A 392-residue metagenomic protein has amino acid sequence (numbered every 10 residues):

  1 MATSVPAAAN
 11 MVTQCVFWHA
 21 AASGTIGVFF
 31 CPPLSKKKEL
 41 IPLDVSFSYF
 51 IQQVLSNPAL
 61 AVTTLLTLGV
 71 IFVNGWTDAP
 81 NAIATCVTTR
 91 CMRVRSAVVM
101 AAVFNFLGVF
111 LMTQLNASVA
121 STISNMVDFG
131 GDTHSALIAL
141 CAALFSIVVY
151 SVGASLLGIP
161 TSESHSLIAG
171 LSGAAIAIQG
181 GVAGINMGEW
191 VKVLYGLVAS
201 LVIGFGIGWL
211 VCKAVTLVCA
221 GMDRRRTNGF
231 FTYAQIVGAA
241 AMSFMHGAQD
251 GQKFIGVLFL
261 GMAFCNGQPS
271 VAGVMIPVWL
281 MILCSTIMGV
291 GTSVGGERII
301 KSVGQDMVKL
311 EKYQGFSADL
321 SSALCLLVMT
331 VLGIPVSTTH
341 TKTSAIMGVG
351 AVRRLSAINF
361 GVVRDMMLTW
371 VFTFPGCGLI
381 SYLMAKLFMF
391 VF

Functional and structural regions predicted by a protein language model:
A2, A8-V12, H19, P32-P58: Short, strongly hydrophobic alpha-helical membrane anchors
S4, S23-G24: Intrinsically disordered, low-complexity segments enriched in small polar residues
A9, H19-A22, A142, V362: Alpha-helical protein-protein interaction elements
V16, G24-G27: Residue-identity detector for glycine
L40-F392: Multi-pass alpha-helical transmembrane bundle typical of ion/small-solute transporters and intramembrane aspartyl
